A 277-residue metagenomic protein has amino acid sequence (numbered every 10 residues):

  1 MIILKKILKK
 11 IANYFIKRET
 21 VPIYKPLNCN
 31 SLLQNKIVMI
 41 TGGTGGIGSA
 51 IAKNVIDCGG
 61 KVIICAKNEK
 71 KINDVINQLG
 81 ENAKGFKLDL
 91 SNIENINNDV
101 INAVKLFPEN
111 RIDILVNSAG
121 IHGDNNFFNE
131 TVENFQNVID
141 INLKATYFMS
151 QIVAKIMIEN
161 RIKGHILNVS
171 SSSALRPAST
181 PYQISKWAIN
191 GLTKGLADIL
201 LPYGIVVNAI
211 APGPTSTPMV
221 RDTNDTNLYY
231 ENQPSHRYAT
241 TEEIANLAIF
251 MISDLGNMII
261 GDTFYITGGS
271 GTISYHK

Functional and structural regions predicted by a protein language model:
M1-N35, K277: Non-catalytic terminal and boundary segments that flank Rossmann-like NAD(P)-dependent oxidoreductase
V21-K25, I260-K277: Short C-terminal tail/terminal secondary-structure segment of NAD(P)H-dependent dehydrogenase/reductase domains
I37, T44-G45: Conserved glycine-rich cofactor-binding loop
N126-F127, T131-I139, Y229: Substrate-binding pocket helix/loop in short-chain dehydrogenase/reductase
S150, S185-A188, T193: Active-site helix of classical SDR
K155, E159, D198-P202, N257: Alpha-helical segment proximal to the catalytic Tyr-Lys
S171: Residue(s) in the substrate-gating loop at a strand-loop-helix junction that position the organic substrate next
